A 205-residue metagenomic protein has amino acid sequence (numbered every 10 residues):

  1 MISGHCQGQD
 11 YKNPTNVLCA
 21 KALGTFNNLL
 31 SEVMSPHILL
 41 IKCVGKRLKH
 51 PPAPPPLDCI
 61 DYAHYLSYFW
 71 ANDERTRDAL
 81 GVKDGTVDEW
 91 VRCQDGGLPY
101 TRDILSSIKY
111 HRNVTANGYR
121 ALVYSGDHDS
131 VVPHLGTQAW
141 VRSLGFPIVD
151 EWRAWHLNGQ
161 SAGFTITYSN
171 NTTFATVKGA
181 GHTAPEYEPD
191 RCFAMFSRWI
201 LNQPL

Functional and structural regions predicted by a protein language model:
M1-L205: Terminal and linker regions of secretory-pathway proteins
